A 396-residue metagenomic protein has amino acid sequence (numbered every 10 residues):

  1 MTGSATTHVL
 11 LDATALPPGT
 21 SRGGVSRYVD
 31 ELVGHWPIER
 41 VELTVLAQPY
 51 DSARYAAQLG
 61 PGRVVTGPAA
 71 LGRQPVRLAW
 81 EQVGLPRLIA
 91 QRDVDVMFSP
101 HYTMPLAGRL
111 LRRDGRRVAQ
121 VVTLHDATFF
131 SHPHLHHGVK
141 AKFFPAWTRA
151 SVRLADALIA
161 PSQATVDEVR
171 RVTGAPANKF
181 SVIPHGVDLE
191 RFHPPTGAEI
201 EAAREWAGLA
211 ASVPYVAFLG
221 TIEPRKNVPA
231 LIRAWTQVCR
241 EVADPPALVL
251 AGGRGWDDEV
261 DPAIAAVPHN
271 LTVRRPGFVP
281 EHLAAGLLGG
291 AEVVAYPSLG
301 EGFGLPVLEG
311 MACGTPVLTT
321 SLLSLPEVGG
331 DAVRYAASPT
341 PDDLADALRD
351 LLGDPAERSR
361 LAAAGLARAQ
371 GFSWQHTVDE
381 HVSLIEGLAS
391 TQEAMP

Functional and structural regions predicted by a protein language model:
M1-P396: Carbohydrate transferase catalytic cores enriched for Leloir-type hexosyltransferases
